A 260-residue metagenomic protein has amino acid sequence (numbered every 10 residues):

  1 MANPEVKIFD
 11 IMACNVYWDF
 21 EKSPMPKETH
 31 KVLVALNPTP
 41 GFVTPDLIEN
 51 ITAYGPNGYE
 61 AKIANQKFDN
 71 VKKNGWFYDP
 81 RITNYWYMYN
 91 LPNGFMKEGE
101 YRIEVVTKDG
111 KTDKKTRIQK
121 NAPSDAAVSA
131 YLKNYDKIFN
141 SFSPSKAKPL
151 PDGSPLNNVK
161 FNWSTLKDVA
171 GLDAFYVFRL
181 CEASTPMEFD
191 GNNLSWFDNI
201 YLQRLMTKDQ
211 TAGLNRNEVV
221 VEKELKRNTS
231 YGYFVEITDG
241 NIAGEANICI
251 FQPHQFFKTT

Functional and structural regions predicted by a protein language model:
M1-H30, T116-L166: Short, compositionally biased P/S/T/A/G/V-rich stretches that sit at domain boundaries
M1-N84: N-terminal "mature head" segments of proteins
T39-I63, L166-N199, T229-S230, G244: Solvent-exposed loop/turn segments flanking beta-strands in beta-repeat/beta-sandwich domains
D69-N90, K208-E218: Aromatic sugar-binding surface patches on proteins that engage polysaccharides or sugar-phosphate polymers
N90-E98, K208-G213, V219-S230: Surface-exposed, short loops/turns at beta-strand junctions within beta-sandwich domains
V105-T107, E222-E245: Beta-strand-rich modules
D113-I118, D239-T260: Extracellular fibronectin type III
F142-L214: Short helix-loop boundary/capping segments
